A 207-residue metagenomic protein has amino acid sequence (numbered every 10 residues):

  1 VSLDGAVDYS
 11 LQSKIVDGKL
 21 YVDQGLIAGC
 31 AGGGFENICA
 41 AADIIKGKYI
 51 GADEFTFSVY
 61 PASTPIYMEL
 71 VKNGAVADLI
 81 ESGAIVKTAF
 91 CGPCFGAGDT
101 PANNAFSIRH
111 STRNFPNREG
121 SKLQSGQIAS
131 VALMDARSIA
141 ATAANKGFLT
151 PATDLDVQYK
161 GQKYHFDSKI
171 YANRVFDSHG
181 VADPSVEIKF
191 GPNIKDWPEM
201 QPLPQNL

Functional and structural regions predicted by a protein language model:
V1-L207: Fe-S-dependent hydro-lyases/dehydratases of central metabolism
